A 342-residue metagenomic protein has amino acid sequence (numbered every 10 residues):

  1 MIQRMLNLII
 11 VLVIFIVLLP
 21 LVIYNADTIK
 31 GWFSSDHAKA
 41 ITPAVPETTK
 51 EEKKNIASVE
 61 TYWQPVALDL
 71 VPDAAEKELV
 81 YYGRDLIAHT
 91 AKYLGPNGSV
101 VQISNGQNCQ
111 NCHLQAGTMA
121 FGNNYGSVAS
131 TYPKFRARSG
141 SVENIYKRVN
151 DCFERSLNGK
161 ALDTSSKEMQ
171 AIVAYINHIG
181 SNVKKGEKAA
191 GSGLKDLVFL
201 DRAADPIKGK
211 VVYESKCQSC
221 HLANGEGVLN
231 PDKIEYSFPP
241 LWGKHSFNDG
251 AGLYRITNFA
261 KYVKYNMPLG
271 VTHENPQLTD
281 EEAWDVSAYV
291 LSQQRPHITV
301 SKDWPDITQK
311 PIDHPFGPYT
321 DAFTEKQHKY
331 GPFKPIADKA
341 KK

Functional and structural regions predicted by a protein language model:
N7-W32, D85, S141-V211: Extended surface/linker regions that mediate inter-domain or inter-protein docking in multi-component redox
D27-V45: Ser/Thr/Pro/Gly-rich low-complexity linker/stalk segments immediately outside membranes or between
E60-V100, S181-Y213, V228-L229: Electrostatic cytochrome c docking/interface patches
K77-Y82, L86, T90-A91, N111 (+3 more regions): Extracytoplasmic electron-transfer domains, predominantly the class I c-type cytochrome c fold
G83, S104-A116, I172, G209-V228 (+2 more regions): The canonical Cys-X-X-Cys-His
Y93-V101, K160-S165, K185-A189, E274-Q277 (+1 more regions): Surface-exposed patches in mature extracellular/periplasmic domains of secreted proteins
G98, A120-G126, K184-K188, L229-K233 (+2 more regions): Short, solvent-exposed loop/turn and secondary-structure capping segments
H297-S301, P305-K342: A cross-kingdom marker for long, charged
